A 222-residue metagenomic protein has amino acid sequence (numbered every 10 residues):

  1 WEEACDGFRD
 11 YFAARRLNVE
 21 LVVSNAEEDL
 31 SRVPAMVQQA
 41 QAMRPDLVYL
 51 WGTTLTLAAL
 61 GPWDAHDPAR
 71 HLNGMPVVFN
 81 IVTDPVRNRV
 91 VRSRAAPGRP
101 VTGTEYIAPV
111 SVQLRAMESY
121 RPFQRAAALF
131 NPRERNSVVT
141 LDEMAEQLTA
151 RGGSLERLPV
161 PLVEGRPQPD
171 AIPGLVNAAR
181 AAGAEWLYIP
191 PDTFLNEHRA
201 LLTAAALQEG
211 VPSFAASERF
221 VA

Functional and structural regions predicted by a protein language model:
W1-A222: Short hydrophobic alpha-helices and adjacent helix-cap/hinge residues
